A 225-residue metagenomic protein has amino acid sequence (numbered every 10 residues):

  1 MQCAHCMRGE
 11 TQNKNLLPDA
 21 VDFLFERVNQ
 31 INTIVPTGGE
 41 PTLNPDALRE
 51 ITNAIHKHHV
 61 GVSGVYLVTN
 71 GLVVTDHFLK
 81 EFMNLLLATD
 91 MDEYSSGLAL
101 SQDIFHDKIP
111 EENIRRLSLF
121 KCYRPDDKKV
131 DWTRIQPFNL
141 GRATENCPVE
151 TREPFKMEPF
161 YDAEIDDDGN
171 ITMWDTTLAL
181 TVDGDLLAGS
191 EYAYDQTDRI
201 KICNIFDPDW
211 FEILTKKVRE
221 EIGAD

Functional and structural regions predicted by a protein language model:
M1-L67, V74-F78: Conserved alpha-helical substructure of the radical SAM core
L24-N29, N53-H59, E81-E93, R116-F120: Acidic (Asp/Glu)-rich catalytic clusters
I34, V65-L67, L98, C122 (+1 more regions): Hydrophobic/aromatic residues located in beta-strands of well-ordered beta-sheets within soluble catalytic
P41-L43, G71-V74, S96-I109: Conserved radical SAM core fold
C122-P159, S190-D225: C-terminal accessory region of radical SAM enzymes
N170-W174: Short, small/polar residue-rich loop motifs at catalytic or cofactor-binding pockets
D185-L186: Hydrophobic "anchor" residues
